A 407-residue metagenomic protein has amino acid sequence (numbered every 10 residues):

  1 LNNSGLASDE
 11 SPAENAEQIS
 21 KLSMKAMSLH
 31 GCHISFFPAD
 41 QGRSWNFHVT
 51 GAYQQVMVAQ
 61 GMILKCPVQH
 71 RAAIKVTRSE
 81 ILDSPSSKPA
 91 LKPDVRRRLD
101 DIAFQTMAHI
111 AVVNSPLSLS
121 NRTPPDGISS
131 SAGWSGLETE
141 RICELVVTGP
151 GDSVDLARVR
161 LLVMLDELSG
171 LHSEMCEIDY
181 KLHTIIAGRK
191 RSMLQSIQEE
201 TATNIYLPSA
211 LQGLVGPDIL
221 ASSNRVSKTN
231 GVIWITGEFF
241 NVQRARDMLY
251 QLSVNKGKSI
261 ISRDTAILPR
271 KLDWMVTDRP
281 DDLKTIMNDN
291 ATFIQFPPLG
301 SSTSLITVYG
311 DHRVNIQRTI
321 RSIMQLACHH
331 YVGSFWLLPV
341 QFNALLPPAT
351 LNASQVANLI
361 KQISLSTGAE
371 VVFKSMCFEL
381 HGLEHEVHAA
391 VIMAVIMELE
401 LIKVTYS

Functional and structural regions predicted by a protein language model:
L1-S407: Long, polar low-complexity intrinsically disordered regions
